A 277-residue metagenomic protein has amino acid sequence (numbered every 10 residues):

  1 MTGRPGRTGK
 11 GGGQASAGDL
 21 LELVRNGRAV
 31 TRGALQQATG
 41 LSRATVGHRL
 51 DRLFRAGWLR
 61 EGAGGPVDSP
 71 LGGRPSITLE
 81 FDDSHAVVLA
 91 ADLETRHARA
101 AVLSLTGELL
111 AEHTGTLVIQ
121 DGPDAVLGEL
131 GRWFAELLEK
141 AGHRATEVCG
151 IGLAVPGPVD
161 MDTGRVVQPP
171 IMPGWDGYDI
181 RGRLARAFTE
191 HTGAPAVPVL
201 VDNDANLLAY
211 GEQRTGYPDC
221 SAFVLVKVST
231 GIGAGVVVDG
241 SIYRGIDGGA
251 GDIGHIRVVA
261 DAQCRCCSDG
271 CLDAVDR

Functional and structural regions predicted by a protein language model:
M1-A38: Extreme N-terminal segment that seeds HTH/winged-HTH DNA-binding domains in transcriptional regulators
G9, T45, R74: Residues in the helix-turn-helix
R28-E61: N-terminal helix-turn-helix
G64-V88, V201-F223: Conserved phosphate-binding catalytic cores of ATP/NTP-utilizing and phosphoryl-transfer enzymes
P75-E112, L225-V238: Gly/Thr-rich phosphate-binding beta-strand-loop-beta motif of the actin/hexokinase/Hsp70
L109-A222, C267: Glycine-rich phosphate-binding loop and adjoining helix at the ATP-binding site of ATP-dependent phosphoryl-transfer
H255-R277: Active-site core segments that coordinate phosphate-bearing ligands/cofactors across diverse enzyme families
